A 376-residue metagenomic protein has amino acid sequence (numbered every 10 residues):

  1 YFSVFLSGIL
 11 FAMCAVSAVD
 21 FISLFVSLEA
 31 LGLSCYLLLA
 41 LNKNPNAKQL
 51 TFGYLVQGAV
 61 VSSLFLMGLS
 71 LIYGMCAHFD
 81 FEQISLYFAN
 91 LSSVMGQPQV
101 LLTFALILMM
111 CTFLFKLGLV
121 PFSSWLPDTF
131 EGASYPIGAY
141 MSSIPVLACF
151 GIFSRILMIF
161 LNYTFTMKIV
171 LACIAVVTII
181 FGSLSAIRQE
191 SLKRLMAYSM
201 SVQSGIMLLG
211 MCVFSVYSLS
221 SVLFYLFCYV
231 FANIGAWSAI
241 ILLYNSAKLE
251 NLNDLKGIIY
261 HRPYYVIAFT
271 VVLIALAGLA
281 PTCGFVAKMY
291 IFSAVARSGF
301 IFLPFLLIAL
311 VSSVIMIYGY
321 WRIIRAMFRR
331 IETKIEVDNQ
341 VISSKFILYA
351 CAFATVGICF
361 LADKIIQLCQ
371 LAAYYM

Functional and structural regions predicted by a protein language model:
Y1-M376: Alpha-helical transmembrane segments of multi-pass membrane proteins predominantly involved in bioenergetics
